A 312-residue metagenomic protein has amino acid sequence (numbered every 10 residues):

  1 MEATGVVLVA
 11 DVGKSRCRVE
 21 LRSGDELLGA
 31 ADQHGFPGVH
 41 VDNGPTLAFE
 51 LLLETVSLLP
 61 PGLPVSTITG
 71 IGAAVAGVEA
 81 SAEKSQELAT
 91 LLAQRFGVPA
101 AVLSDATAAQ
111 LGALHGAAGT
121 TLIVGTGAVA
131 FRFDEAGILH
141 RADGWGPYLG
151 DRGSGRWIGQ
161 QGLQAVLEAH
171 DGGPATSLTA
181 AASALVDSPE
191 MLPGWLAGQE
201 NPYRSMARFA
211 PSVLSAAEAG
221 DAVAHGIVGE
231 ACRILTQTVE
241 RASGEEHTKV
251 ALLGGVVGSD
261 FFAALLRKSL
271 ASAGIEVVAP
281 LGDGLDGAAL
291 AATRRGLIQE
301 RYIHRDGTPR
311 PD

Functional and structural regions predicted by a protein language model:
M1-P64, F96, A113-A118, L163-D312: ATP-binding/phosphotransfer module of carbohydrate and carboxylate kinases, centering on a glycine-rich
G72-V78, V124-G127, H247-S259: Glycine-rich beta-strand-to-loop/alpha-helix junction loops that act as flexible
V75-T176, H304-D312: Phosphate-binding/catalytic loop of phosphoryl-transfer enzymes
